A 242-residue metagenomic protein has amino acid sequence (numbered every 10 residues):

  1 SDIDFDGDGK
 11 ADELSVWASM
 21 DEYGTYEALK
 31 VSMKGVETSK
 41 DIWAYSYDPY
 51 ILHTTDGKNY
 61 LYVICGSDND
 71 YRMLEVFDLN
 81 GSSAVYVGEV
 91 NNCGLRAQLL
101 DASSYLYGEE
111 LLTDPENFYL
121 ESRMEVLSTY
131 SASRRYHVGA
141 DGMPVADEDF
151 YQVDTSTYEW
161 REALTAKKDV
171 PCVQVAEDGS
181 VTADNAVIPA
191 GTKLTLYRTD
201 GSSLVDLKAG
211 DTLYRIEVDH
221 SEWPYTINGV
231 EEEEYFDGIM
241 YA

Functional and structural regions predicted by a protein language model:
S1, L79-N92, R96-A242: Acidic, small-residue rich beta-repeat scaffolds with periodic aromatic anchors
S1-Y45: Terminal domain-start segments
I3-L14, T54-Y62, E110-N117: Acidic, glycine-anchored loop motifs typical of Ca2+
V16-M20, I64-D68, S122-M124: Beta-strand C-termini and the immediately following turn/loop, strongest in propeller blades
S19-T25, T54-G57, L112-D114, R198-S202: Short, ordered beta-strand-loop transition motifs
E22-K30, N69-V76, L127-Y136: Structural motif
Y50: Active-site acidic/histidine clusters and adjacent loop/turn architecture that either coordinate catalytic ions
T54-N92: Long, charged/polar, surface-exposed segments that mediate recognition or autoinhibition
